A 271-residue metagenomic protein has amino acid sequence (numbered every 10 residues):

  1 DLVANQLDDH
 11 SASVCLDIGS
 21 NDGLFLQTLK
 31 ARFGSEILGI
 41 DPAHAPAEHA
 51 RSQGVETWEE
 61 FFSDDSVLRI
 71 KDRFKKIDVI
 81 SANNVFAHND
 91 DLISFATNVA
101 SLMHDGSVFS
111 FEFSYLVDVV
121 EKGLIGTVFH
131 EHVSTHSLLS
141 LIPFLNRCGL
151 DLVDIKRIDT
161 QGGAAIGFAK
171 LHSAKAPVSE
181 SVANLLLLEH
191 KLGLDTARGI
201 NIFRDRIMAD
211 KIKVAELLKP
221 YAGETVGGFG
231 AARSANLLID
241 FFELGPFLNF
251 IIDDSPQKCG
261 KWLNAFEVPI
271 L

Functional and structural regions predicted by a protein language model:
S11-N21, V226: Conserved class I S-adenosyl-L-methionine
D22-F33: Conserved SAM-binding loop of SAM-dependent methyltransferases across substrates and taxa, primarily the Class I
A31-S66, F250, P256-K258: Class I SAM-dependent methyltransferase SAM/SAH-binding core
R51-Q53, E216-L271: A solvent-exposed beta-alpha-beta segment
D78-S81: A conserved beta-strand element that flanks and buttresses the S-adenosyl-L-methionine
I93-V108: A short glycine-rich, Lys/Arg-flanked "PGG" loop and its adjoining helix->strand segment in the class I
F109-S134, L138-L141, L145: Short, glycine-/aromatic-enriched active-site segment of Class I SAM-dependent methyltransferases
G162-I207: Flexible, glycine-/basic-rich loop-and-beta segments that form/coincide with the SAM-dependent methyltransferase
